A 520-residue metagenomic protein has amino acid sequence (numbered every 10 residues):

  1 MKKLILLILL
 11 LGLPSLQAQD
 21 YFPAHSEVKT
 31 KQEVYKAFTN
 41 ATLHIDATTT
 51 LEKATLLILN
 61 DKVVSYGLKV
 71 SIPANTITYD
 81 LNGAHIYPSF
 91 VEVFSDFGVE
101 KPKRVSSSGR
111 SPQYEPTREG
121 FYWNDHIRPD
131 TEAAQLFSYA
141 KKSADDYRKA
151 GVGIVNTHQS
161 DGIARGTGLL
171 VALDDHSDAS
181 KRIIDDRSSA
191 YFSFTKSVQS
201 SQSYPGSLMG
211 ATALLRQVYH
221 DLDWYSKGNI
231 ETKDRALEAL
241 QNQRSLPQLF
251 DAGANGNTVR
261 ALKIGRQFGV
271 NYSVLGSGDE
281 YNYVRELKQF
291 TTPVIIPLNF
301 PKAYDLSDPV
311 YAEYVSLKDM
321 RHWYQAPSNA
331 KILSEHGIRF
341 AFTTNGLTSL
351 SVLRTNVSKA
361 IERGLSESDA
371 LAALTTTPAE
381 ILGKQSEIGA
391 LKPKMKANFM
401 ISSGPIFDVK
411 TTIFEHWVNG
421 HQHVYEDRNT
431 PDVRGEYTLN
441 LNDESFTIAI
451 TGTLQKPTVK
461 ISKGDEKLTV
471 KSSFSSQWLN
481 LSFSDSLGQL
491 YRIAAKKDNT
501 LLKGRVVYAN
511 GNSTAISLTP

Functional and structural regions predicted by a protein language model:
M1-A24: Bacterial Sec-dependent N-terminal signal peptides
D20-T30, V34, L43, A47-S89 (+1 more regions): Histidine-rich, glycine-flanked metal-binding segment
A24-K31, L43-T55, G67-L68, S351 (+4 more regions): Acidic, glycine-enriched loop/beta-strand segments at the rims of small-molecule binding/catalytic pockets
Q32, N40, P102, R110-Y122 (+3 more regions): His/Asp/Glu-enriched, well-ordered alpha-helical/loop segment that forms or immediately abuts the divalent-metal
E33-K36, I72-A134, K149: Replace "His-x-His-based motif
K36-T42, R428-T447, K456-D465, S472 (+2 more regions): Tryptophan-anchored aromatic micro-motifs
A140-Y281, T412, V418: Polyanionic/metal-chelating signatures
G464-T500: Contiguous, well-ordered beta-strand patches that form the walls/edges of small beta-barrel/beta-sandwich domains
